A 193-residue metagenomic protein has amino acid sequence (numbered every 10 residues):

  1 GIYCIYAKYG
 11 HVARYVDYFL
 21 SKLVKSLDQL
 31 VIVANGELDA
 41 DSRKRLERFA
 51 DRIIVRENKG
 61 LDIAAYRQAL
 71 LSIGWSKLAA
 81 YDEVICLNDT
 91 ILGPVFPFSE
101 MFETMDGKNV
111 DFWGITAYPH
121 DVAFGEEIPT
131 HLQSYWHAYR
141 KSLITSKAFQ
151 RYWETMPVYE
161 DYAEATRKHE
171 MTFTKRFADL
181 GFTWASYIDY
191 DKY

Functional and structural regions predicted by a protein language model:
G1-Y193: ER/Golgi luminal nucleotide-sugar-dependent glycosyltransferases, focusing on the catalytic module
